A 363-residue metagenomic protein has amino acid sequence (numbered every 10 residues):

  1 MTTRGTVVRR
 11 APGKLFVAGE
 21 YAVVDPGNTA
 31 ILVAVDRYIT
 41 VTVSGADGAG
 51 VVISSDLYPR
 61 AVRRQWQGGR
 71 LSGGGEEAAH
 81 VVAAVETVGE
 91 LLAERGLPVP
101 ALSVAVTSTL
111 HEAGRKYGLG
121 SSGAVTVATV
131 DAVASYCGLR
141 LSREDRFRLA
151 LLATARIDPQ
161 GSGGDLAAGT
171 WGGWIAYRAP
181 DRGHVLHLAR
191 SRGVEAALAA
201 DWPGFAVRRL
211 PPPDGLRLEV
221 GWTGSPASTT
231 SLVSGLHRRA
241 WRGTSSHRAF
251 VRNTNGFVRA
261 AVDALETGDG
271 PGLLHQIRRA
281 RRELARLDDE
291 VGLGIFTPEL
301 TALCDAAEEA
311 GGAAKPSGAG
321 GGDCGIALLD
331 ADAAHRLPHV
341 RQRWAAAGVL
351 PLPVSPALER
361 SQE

Functional and structural regions predicted by a protein language model:
T2-A18, V23-V24, L32-E94, P98 (+5 more regions): C-terminal nucleotide
V99-A101, G318-D323: Short Gly/Ser/Thr- and Asp/Glu-enriched loop/turn motifs at secondary-structure junctions
V99-T107, H111-R115: Flexible, acidic active-site loops/lids enriched in D/E/S/T/G that coordinate Mg2+ and/or position polar
V104, E144-R146: Short, charged, amphipathic alpha-helices and their helix-cap/turn boundaries
Y117-R140: DPxDG-like acidic metal-binding loop motif
L119-S121, A314-G321: Short glycine/threonine-rich catalytic loop with a Thr-x-Gly-x-Asp
